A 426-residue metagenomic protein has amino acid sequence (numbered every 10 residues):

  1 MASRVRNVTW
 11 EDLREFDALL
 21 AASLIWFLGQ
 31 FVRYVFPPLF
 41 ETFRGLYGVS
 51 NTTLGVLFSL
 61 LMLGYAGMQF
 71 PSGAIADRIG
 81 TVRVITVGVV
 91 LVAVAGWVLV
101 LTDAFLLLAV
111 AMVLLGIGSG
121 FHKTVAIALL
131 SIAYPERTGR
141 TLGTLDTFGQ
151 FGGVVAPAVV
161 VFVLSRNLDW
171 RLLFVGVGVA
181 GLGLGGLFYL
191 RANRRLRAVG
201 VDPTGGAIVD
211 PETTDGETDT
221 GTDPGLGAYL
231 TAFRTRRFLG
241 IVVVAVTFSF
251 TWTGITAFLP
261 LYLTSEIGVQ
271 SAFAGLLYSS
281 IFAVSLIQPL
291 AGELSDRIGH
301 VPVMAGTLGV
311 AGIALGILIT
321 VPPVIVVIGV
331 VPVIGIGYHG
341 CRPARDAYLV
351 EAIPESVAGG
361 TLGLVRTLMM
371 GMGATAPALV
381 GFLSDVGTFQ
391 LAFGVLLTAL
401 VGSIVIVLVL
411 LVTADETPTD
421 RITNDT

Functional and structural regions predicted by a protein language model:
F36-P37, R234-L286: Extracytoplasmic gate region of multi-pass secondary transporters
F43-R44, I75-A76, V159-L168, L263-T264 (+2 more regions): Interfacial helix-cap and linker-helix signal at transmembrane-aqueous boundaries of multi-pass secondary transporters
G48, G80, V98-L106, G118 (+4 more regions): Helix-breaking motifs and short loop linkers at transmembrane-helix boundaries and internal kinks in secondary membrane
G67-L106: Conserved MFS/SLC helix-loop-helix module at the cytosolic interface between two early adjacent transmembrane helices
M68-G80, Q288-G299, S384: Helix-to-loop junctions at the C-terminal end of transmembrane segments in multipass secondary transporters
A111-F151: Cytoplasmic helix-loop-helix junction between adjacent transmembrane helices in 12-TM secondary transporters
E136, L145-G206: Helix-loop-helix hairpin linking two adjacent transmembrane segments in secondary transporters
V284, I298-Y348: C-terminal transmembrane helical hairpin of 12-TM major facilitator-type secondary transporters
